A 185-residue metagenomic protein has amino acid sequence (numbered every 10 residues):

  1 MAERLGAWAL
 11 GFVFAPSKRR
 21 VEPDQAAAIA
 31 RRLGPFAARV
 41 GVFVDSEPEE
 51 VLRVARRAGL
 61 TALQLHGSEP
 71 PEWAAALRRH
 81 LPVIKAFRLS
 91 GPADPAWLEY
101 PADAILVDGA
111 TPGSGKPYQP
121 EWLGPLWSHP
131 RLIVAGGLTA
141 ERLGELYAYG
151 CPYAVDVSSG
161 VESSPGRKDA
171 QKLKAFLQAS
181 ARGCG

Functional and structural regions predicted by a protein language model:
M1-G185: Conserved N-terminal beta1-alpha1 strand-loop-helix module at the mouth
